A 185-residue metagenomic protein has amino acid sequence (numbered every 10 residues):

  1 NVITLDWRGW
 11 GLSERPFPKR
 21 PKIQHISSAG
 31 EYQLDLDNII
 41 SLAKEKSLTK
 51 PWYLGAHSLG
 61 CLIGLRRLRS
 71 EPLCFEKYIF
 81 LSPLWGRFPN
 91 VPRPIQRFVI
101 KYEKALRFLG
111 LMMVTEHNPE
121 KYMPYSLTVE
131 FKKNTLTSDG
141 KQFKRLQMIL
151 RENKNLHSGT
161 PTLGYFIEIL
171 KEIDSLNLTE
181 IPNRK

Functional and structural regions predicted by a protein language model:
N1-F17: Conserved alpha/beta-hydrolase
F17-Q24: Short glycine/proline- and charge-enriched loop/turn segments that cap or connect secondary-structure elements
Q24-K44: Alpha/beta-hydrolase active-site loop
E45, R69-S70, K171: Short, well-ordered alpha-helices that flank and scaffold nucleotide-derived cofactor binding pockets
S47-S58: Alpha/beta-hydrolase fold nucleophile elbow
L59, I63-H157: Alpha/beta-hydrolase-fold enzymes
H157-K185: Conserved serine/cysteine hydrolase catalytic core
